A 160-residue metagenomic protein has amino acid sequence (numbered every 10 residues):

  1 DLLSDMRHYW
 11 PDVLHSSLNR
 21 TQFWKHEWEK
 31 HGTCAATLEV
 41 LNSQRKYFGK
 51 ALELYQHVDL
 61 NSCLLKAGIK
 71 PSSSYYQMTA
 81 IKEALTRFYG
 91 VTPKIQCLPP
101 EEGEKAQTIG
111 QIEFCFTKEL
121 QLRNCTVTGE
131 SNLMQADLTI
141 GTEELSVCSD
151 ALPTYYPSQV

Functional and structural regions predicted by a protein language model:
D1-L2: Active-site-surrounding "flap" and adjacent substrate/cofactor-binding loops of secreted or lumenal enzymes, prototyped
D5: Acidic/His-rich structured neighborhood in mature extracellular/periplasmic domains
H8-V160: C-terminal, well-folded lobe of enzymatic/effector domains
